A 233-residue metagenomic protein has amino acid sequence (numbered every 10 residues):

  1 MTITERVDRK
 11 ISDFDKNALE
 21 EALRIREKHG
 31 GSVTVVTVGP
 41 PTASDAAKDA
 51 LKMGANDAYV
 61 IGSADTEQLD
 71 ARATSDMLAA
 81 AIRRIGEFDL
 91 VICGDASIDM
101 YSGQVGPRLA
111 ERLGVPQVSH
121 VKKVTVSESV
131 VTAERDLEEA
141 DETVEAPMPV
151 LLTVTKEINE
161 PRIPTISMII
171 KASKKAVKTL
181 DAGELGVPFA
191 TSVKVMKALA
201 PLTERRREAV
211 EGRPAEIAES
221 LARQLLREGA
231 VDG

Functional and structural regions predicted by a protein language model:
M1-G233: N-terminal glycine-rich FAD/FM-binding segment characteristic of electron-transfer flavoproteins
